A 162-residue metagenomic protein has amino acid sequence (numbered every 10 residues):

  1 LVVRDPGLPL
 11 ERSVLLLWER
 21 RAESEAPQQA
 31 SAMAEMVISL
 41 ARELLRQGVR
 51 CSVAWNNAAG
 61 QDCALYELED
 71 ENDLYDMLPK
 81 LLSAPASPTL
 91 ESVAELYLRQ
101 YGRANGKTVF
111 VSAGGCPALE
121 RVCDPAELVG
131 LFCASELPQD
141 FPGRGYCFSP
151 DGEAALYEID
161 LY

Functional and structural regions predicted by a protein language model:
L1-Y162: Exposed, interaction-prone extracellular/peripheral surfaces
